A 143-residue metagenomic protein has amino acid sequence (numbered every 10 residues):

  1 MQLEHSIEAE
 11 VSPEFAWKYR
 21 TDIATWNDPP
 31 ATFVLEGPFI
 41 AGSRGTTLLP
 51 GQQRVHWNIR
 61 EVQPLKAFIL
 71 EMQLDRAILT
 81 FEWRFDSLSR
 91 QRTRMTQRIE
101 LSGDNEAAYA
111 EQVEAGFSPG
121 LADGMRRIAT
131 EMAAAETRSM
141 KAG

Functional and structural regions predicted by a protein language model:
M1-G37, G143: Hydrophobic ligand-binding cavity/cleft-lining segments
H5-A9, T47, L70-M72, W83 (+1 more regions): Preference for bulky hydrophobic residues occupying beta-strand positions in well-ordered beta-sheet regions
S6-E8, P38-I40, R44, E106: Short capping/connector residues at structural and topological boundaries
E10-E14, R60-L65, R84-R94: A short, structured loop/turn motif at beta-sheet edges
F15-W17, V55-W57, I69, T80 (+2 more regions): Short acidic, gly/pro-rich beta-turn/loop elements at beta-sheet edges and active-site/ligand-binding grooves
T25-T80, R127-E131, A135, S139-G143: Glycine-rich portal/gate segments that line the openings of hydrophobic small-molecule binding cavities
L74-D123, T130, S139-K141: Beta-strand/loop substructures that line and gate deep hydrophobic ligand-binding cavities in soluble
